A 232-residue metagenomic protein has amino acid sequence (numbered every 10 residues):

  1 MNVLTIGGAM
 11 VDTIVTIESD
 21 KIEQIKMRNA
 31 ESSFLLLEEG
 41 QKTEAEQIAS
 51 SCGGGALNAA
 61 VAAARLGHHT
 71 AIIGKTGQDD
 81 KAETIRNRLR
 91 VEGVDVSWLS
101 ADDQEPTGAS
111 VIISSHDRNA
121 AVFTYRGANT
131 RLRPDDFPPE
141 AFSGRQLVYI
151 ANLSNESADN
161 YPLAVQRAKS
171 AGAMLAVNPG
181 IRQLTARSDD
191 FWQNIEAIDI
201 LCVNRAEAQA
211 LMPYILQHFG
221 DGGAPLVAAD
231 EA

Functional and structural regions predicted by a protein language model:
M1-I73, E83-T84: Glycine-rich phosphate/adenosyl-contacting loop at the front of the ribokinase-like
A64, R90, K169-S170: Anion (oxyanion) recognition and catalysis
T70, V96, L175-A176: Hydrophobic beta-strand scaffold residues
R88-E105: A glycine-rich helix N-cap at a beta->alpha junction
S97-D102, I112-A158: Conserved phosphate-binding/catalytic loop of the ribokinase/pfkB sugar-kinase fold
S157-Q166: Active-site-adjacent beta->alpha loops and helix N-cap segments on the catalytic face of soluble alpha/beta enzymes
V165, S170-M174, G180-A232: Conserved phosphate/ATP/ADP-binding segment of small-molecule kinases
